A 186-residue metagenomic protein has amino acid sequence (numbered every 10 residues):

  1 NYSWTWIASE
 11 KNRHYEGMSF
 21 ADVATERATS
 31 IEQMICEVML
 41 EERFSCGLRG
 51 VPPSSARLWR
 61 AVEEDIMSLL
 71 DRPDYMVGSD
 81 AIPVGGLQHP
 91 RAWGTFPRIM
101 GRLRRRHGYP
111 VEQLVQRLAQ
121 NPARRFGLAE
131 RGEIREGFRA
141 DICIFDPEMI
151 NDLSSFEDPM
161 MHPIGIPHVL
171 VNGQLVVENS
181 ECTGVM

Functional and structural regions predicted by a protein language model:
N1-H107: Active-site neighborhoods of metal-dependent hydrolases
Q33-M39, V111-A119, I134: Short, well-structured alpha-helical segments that form the helix of a local strand-helix-strand
E41, W93-P97, Q116-N121, F138-C143: Active/binding-pocket-proximal capping segment
E41-C46, P83-L87, P122-R125, N151-L153 (+2 more regions): Flexible loop/turn segments at secondary-structure boundaries
G47-I66, P110-Q113, A123-M160: Acidic, glycine-enriched loop/beta-strand segments at the rims of small-molecule binding/catalytic pockets
E64-D74, S79-D80, C143-V185: C-terminal cap of metal-dependent C-N hydrolases
Y75, R105-R106, Q120, R124 (+1 more regions): Conserved helix-loop functional segments at active or binding sites
